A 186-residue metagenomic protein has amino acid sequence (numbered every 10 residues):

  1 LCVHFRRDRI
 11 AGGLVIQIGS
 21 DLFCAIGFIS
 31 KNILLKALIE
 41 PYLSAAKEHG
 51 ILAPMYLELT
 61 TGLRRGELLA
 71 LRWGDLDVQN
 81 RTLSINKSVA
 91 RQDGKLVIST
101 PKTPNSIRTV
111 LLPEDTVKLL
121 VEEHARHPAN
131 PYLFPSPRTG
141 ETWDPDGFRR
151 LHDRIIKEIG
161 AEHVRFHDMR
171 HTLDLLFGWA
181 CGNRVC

Functional and structural regions predicted by a protein language model:
L1, R9-A11, F28, G140-G147 (+1 more regions): N-terminal core-binding DNA-recognition domain of tyrosine site-specific recombinases/integrases
L1-G13, G19, R64-G66: N-terminal DNA-binding recognition helix of tyrosine site-specific recombinases/integrases
L22-W73, V78-Q79, A90, S106-I107 (+3 more regions): Basic, Lys/Arg- and aromatic-enriched nucleic-acid-binding interface segment
Y56, T60-E67, G147, L151-I156 (+1 more regions): C-terminal catalytic core of tyrosine-transesterase DNA break-rejoin enzymes
D75-T82, E162, C181-C186: Short, polar N-cap/turn motifs at the start of nucleic acid-interacting alpha helices
N80, S88-R91, P113-E162: Active-site/catalytic core of tyrosine-dependent DNA strand-transfer enzymes
S84, T109-L111: Generic structural detector for well-ordered beta-strands
K87-N105: Short, flexible, glycine-rich and Lys/Arg-enriched loop motifs at helix boundaries that contact anionic partners
